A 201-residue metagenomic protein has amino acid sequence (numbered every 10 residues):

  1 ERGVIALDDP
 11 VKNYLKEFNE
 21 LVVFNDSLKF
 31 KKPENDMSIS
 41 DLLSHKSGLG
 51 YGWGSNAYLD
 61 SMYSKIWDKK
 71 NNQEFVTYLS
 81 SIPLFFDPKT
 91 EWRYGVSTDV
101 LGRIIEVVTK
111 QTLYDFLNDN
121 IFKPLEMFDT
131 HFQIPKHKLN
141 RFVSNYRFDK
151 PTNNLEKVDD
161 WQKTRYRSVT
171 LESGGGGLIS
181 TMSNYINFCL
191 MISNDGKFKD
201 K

Functional and structural regions predicted by a protein language model:
N13, E20-K201: Short, surface-exposed loop or secondary-structure junction motifs that flank catalytic or metal-binding residues
